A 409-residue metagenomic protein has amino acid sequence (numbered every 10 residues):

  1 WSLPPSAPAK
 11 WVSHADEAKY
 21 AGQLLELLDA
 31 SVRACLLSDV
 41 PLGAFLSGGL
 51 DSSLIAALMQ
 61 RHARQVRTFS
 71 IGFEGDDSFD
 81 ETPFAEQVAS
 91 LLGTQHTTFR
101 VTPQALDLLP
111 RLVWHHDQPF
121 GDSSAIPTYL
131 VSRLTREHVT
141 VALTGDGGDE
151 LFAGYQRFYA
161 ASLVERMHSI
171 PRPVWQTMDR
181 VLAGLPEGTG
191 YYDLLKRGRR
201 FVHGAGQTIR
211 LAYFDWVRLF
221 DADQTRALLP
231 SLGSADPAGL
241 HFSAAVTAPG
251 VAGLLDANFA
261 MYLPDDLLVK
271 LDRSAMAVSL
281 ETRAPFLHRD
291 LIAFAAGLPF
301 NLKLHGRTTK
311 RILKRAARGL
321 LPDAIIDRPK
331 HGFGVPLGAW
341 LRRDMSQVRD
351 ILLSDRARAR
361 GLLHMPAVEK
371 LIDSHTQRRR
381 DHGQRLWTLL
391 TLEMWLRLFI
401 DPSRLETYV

Functional and structural regions predicted by a protein language model:
W1-G43, S53-I71, G75-R111, L405-E406: Active-site-adjacent "lid"/gating segments
A7-P8, K19-G22, S124, E137 (+2 more regions): Adenosyl-5′-phosphate
L42-D51, F73-D77, S123-I126, L151 (+2 more regions): Glycine-rich loop motifs involved in handling phospho/adenylate chemistry
A44-S47, F69-G72, T98-R100, V131 (+4 more regions): Short beta-strand segments
V113-H115, Q156-L163, E406-T407: Short secondary-structure boundary/capping segments
V139-D149, A153-Y155: Short acidic/histidine-rich active-site segments
F152-D179: A mobile, often basic/glycine-rich helix-loop segment that functions as the active-site lid/recognition loop
